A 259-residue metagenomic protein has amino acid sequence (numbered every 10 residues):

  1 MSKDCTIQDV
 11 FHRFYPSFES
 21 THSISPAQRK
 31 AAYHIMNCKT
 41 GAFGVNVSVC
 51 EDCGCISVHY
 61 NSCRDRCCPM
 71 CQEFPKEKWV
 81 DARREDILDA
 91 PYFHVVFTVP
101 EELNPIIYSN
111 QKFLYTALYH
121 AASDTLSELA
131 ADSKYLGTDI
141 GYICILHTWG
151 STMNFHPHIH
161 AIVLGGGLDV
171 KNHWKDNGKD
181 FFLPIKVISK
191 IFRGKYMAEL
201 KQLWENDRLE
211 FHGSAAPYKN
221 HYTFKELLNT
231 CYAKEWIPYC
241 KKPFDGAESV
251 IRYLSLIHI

Functional and structural regions predicted by a protein language model:
M1-I257: Beta->alpha loop/short-helix hinge microenvironment recognizer with preference for catalytic Tyr/His contexts
